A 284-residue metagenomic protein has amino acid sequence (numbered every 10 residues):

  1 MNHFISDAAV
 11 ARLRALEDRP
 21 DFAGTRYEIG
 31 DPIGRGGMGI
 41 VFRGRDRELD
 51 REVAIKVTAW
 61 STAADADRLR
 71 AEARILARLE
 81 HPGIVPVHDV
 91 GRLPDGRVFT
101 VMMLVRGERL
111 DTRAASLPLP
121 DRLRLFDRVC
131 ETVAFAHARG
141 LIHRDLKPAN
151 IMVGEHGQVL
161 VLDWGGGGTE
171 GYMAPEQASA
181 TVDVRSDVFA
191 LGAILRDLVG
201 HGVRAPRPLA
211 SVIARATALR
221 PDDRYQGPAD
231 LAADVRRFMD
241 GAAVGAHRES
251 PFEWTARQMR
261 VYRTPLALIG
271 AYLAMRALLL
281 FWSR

Functional and structural regions predicted by a protein language model:
M1-D31, R237-F238, S283-R284: Short N-terminal regulatory/linker segments that flank and modulate the kinase catalytic core
E28, R45, R74, M103-R106 (+7 more regions): C-terminal lobe helix-coil module of Hanks-type protein kinase domains
G34, A71, E80-G83, R97: Flexible N-lobe loop architecture of eukaryotic-like protein kinase catalytic domains
I40: Conserved N-lobe ATP-binding subsite of Hanks-type protein kinase domains, especially the beta3 VAIK lysine
R45-E52: Conserved N-lobe loop of protein kinases adjacent to the ATP-binding glycine-rich P-loop
A59-R78: AlphaC helix of the eukaryotic protein kinase fold
D89-G91: A short, aromatic-enriched beta-strand patch in the conserved N-lobe beta-sheet of the protein kinase catalytic domain
D95-R109: Conserved short submotifs of the Hanks-type protein kinase catalytic core that shape the nucleotide-binding pocket
